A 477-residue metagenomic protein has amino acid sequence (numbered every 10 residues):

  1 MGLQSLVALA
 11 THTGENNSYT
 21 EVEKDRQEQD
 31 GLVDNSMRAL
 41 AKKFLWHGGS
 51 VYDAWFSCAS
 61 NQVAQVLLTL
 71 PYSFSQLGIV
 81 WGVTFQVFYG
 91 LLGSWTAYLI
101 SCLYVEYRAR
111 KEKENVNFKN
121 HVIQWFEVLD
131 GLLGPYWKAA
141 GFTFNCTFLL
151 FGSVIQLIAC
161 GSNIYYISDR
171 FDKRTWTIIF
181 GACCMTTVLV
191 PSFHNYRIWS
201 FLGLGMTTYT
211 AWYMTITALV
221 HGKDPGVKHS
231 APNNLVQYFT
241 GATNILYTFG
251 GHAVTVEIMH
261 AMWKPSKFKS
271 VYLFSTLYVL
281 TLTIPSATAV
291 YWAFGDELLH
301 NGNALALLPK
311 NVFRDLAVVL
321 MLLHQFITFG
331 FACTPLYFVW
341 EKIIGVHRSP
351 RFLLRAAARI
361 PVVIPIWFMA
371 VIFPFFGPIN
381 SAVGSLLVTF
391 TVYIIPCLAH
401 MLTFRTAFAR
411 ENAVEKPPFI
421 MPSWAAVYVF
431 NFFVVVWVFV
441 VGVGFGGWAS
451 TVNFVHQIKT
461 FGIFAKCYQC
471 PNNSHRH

Functional and structural regions predicted by a protein language model:
M1-T69, Q76, G93-Y98, N120-V122: Membrane-interface "cap" regions at the ends of multi-pass membrane proteins
W46-H47, C102-N145, L149, V154-W176 (+4 more regions): Membrane-interfacial loop- and helix-cap regions that link adjacent transmembrane helices in polytopic membrane proteins
Q65, G90-C102, G181-L189: Central hydrophobic cores of alpha-helical transmembrane segments in multi-pass inner-membrane proteins across all
L67, Q76-V80, V190, M262-P265 (+1 more regions): Helix-loop interface residues and adjacent transmembrane-helix termini in multi-pass membrane transporters, primarily
P71-N115, K119: Extracellular loop-to-transmembrane helix junctions
S73, T186-P191, F368-P374: Hydrophobic alpha-helical transmembrane segments
L77-L91, L204, S275, V383-V388: Loop-to-helix transition at the N-terminal end of transmembrane alpha-helices
